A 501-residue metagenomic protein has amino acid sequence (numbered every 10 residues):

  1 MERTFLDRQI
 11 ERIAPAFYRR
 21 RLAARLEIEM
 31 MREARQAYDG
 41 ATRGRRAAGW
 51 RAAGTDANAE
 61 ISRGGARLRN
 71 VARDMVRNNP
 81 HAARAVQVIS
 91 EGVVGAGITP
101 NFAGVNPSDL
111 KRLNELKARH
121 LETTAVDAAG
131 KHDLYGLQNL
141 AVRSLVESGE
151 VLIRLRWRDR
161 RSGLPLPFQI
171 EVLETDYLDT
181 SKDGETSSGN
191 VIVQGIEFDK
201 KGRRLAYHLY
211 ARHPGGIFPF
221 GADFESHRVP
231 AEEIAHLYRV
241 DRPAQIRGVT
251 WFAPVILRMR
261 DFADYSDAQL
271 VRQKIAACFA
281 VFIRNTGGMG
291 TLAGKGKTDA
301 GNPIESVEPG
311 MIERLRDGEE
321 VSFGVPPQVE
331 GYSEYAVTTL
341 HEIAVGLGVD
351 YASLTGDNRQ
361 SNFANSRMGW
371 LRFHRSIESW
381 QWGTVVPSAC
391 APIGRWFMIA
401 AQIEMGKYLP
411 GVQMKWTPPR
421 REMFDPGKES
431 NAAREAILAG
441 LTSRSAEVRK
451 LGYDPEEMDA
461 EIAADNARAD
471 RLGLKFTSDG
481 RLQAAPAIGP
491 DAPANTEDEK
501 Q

Functional and structural regions predicted by a protein language model:
M1-F102, D498-K500: N-terminal-proximal low-complexity accessory segments that begin disordered and transition into the first
E2-L22, R367, T384-T417, R421-Q501: C-terminal anchoring/interaction modules
D74-L237, A436: Structured, mid-chain assembly/scaffold modules that mediate subunit interfaces within large macromolecular complexes
N106-N114, M311-K428: Surface-exposed loop-to-helix/strand elements on domain peripheries
D109, H132-N139, L155-T175, M289-I304 (+2 more regions): Charge-rich, acidic-biased intrinsically disordered regions
H132-D133, L155-W157, R272-F279, L354-N358 (+3 more regions): Short coil/turn segments at secondary-structure boundaries
G202, I343, E447: Acidic/polar, glycine-anchored loop/turn motif associated with catalytic or activation segments that engage anionic
E233-N365, G369, A487-D491: Extended, charged amphipathic alpha-helical segments
